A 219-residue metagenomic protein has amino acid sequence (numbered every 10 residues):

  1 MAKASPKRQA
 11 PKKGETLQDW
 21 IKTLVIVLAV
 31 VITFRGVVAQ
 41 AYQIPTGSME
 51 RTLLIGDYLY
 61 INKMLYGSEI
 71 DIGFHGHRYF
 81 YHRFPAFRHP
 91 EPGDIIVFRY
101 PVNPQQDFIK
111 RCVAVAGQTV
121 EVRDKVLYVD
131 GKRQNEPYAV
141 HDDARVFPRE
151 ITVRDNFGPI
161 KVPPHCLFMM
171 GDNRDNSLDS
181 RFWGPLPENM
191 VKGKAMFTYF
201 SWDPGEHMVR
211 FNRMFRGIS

Functional and structural regions predicted by a protein language model:
A2-Q18, T33, V37-Q43, S48-S219: Soluble "head" domains of membrane/secretory-pathway proteins
